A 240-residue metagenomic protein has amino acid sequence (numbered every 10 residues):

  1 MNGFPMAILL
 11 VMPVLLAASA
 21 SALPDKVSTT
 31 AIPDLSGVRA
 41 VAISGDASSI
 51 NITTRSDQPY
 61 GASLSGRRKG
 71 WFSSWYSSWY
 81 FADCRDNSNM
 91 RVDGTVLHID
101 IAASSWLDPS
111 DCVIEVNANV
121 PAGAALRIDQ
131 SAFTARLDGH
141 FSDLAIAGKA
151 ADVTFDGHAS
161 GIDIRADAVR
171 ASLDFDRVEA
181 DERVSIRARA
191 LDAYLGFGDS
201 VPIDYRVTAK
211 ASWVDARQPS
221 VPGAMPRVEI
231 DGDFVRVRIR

Functional and structural regions predicted by a protein language model:
M1-N2: N-terminal secretory signal peptides that target proteins for export/translocation
A7-A17: Bacterial N-terminal signal peptides
A18-D129, D138, A145, D156 (+4 more regions): Acidic (Asp/Glu) and glycine-rich low-complexity loops/linkers that are typically intrinsically disordered
A135, V153, A171-L173, A193: Fold-core signature of tandem repeat domains
